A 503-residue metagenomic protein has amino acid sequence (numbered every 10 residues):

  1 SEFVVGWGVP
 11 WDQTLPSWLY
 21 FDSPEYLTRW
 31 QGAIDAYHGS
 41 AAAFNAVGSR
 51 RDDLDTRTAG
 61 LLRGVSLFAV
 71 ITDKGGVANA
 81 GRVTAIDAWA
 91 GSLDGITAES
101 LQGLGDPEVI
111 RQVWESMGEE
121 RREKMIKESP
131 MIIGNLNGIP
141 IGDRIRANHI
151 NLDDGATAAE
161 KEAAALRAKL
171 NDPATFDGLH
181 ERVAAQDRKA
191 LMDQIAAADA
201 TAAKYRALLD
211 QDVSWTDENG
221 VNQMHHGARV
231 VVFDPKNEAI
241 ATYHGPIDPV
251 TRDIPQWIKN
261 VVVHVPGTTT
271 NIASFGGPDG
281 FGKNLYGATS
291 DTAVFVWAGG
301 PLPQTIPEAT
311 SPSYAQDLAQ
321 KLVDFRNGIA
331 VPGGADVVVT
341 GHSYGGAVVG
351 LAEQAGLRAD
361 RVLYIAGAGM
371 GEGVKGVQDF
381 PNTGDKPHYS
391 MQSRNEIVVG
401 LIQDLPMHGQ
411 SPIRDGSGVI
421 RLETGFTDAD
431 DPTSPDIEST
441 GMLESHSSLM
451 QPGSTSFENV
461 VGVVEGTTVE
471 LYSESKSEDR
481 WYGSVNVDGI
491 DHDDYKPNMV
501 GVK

Functional and structural regions predicted by a protein language model:
S1-K259: Intrinsically disordered, low-complexity charged segments of secreted bacterial virulence and antibacterial
P16, S23, D35, G39-S40 (+12 more regions): Intrinsically disordered, low-complexity segments enriched in Ser/Pro/Gly/Ala and basic residues
Y26, A33, I110-V113, D187 (+6 more regions): Stable alpha-helical elements in mature extracytoplasmic
P249-Q256, G267-I272, G276-A335, E353-K503: Lipolytic serine-hydrolase domain surface
N260-V261, V337: Generic beta-sheet signal
T340-V349: Gly/Ala-rich beta-loop-alpha elbow adjacent to hydrolase catalytic centers
